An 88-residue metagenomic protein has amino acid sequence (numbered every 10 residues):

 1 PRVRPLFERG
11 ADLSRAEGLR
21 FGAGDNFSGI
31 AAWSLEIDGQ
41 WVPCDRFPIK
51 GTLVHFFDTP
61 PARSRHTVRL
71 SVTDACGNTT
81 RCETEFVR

Functional and structural regions predicted by a protein language model:
R4-L6, G10-A11, R20-R88: Long, low-complexity serine/threonine/glycine- and acidic-rich segments characteristic of extracellular
